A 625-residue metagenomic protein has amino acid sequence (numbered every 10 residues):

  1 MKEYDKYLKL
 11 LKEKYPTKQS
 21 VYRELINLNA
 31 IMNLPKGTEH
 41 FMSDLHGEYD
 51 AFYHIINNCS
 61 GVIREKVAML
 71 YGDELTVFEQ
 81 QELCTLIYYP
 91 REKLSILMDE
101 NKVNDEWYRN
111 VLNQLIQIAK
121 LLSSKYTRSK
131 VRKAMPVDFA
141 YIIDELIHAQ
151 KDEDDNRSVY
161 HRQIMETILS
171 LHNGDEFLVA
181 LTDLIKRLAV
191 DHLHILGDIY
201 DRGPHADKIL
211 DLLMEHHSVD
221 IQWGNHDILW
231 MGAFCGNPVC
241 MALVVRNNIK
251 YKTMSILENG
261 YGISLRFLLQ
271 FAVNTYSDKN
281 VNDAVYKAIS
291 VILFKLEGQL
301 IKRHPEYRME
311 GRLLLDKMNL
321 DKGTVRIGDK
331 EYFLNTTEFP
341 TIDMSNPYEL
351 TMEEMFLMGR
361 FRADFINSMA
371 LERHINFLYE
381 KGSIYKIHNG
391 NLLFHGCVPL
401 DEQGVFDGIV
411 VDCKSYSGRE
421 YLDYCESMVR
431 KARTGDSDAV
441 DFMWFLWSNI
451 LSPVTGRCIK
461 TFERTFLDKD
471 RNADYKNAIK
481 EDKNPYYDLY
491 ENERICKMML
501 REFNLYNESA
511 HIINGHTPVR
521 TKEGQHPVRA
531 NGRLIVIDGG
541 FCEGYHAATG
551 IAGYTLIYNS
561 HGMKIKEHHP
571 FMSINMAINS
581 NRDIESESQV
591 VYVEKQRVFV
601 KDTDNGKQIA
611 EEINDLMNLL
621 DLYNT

Functional and structural regions predicted by a protein language model:
M1-T625: Feature recognizes metal-dependent phosphohydrolase scaffolds
